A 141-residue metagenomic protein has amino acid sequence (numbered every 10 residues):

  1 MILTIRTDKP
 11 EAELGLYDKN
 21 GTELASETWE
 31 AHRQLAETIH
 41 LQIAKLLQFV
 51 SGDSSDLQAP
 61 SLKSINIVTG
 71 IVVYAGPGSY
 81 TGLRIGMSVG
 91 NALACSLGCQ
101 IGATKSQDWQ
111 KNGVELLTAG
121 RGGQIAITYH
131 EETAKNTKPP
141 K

Functional and structural regions predicted by a protein language model:
M1-Q48, L57, S64, T81 (+1 more regions): Oxyanion-binding and handling regions
T28, S61, Y74-G76: A short, structure-level motif marking secondary-structure boundaries and short turns
G70-A75, T81-I101: DPxDG-like acidic metal-binding loop motif
